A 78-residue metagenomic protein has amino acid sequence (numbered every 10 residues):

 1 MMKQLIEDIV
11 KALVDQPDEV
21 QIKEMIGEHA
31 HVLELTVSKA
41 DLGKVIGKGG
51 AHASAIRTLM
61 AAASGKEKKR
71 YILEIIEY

Functional and structural regions predicted by a protein language model:
M1-K44, A53-Y78: RNA-contacting regions in translation and RNA-metabolism proteins, encompassing KH/S1 modules where present
